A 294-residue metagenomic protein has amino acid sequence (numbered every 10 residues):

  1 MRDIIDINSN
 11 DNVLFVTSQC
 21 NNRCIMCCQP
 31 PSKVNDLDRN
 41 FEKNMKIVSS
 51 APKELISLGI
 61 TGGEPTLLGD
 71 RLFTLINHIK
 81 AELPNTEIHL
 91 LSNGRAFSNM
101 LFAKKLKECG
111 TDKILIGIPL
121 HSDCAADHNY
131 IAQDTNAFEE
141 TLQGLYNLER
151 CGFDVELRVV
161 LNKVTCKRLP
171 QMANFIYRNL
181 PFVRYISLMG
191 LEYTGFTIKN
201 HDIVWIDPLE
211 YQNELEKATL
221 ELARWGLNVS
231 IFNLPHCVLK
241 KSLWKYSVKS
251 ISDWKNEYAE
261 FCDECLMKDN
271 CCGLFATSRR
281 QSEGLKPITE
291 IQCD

Functional and structural regions predicted by a protein language model:
M1-N10, N228-W254: Short, charged low-complexity linear segments at domain edges
I4-F41, K268: Canonical Radical SAM [4Fe-4S] cluster-binding loop centered on the CxxxCxxC motif and its immediate flanking residues
C28-R39, K53-L68, K80-S98, G110-L142 (+2 more regions): Core AdoMet radical
K46-T66, K286-D294: Short Fe-S-cluster ligation motifs
L58, K113-I116, E139-H201, E210-H236: Conserved C-terminal portion of the radical SAM core fold that forms the substrate/S-adenosylmethionine-binding
D70-N77, S98-E108, K167-F175: Distinct, well-ordered alpha-helical segments
N77-K80, K167-V183, L239-N256: Short, electropositive alpha-helical surface patch
K240-D294: Flexible mid-to-C-terminal extensions adjoining Fe-S/redox cofactors in radical SAM and related proteins
